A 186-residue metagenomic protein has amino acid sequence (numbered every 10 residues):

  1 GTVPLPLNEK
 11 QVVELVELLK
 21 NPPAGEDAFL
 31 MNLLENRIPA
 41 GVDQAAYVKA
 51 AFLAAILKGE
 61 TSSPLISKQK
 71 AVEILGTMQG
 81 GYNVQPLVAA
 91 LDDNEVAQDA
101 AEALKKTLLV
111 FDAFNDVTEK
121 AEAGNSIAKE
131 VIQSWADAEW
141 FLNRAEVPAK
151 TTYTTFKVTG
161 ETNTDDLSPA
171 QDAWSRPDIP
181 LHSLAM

Functional and structural regions predicted by a protein language model:
T2-P39: N-terminal segments that cap or nucleate solenoid repeat domains
E9-E17, A40-G59, M78-D92, V110-A121: Amphipathic alpha-helical scaffolding segments comprising HEAT/armadillo-like alpha-solenoid repeats
P22, N36-G41, L75-G81, T107-F111 (+1 more regions): Residue-level signature of the C-terminal ends
A24, T61-I66, G81, D93-Q98 (+1 more regions): Alpha-helix N-cap/helix-start positions at coil->helix boundaries
E26-L30, S67-A71, A100-L104, A128-I132: Conserved hydrophobic register position within alpha-solenoid helical repeats
A54-V72: Alpha-helical adaptor scaffolds
E102-M186: Fe-S-dependent hydro-lyases/dehydratases of central metabolism
